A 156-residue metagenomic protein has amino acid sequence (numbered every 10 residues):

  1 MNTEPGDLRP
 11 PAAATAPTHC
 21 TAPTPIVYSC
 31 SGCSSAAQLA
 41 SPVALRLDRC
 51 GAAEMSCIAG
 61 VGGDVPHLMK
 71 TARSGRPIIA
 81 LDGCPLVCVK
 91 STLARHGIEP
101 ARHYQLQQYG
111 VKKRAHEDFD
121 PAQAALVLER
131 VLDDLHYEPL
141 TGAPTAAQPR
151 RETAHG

Functional and structural regions predicted by a protein language model:
M1-C57, H67, A72-P77, V87-G156: Iron-sulfur (Fe-S) cluster-binding modules
I58-G62: A general structural motif
